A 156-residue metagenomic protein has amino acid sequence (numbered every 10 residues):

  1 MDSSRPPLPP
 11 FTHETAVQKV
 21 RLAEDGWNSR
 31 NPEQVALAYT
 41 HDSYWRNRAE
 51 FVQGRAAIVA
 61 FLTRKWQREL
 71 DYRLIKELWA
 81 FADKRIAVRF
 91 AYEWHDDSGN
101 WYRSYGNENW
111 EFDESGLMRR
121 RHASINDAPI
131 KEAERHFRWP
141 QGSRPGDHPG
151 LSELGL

Functional and structural regions predicted by a protein language model:
M1-F11, A60-L156: A beta-strand edge to alpha-helix "cap/lid" segment located at domain peripheries
M1-H41, G150-L156: Short, low-complexity N-terminal intrinsically disordered segments enriched in polar/charged residues
T15-Q18, P32-I86: A solvent-exposed, acidic/Ser-Thr-rich amphipathic alpha-helical stretch
